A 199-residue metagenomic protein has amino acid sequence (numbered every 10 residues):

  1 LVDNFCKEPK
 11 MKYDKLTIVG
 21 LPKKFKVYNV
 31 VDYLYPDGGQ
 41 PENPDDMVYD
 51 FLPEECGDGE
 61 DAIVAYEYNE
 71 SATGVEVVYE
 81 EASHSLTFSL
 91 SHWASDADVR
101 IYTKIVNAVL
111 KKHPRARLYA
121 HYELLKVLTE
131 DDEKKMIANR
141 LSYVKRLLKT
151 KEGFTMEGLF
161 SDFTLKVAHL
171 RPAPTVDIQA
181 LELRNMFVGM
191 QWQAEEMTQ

Functional and structural regions predicted by a protein language model:
L1-K10: Short, Lys/Arg-enriched N-terminal segments with co-localized hydrophobic residues within the first ~10-30 amino acids
M11-Q199: Acidic (Asp/Glu-rich) sequence patches and key acidic residues that form negatively charged surfaces used
